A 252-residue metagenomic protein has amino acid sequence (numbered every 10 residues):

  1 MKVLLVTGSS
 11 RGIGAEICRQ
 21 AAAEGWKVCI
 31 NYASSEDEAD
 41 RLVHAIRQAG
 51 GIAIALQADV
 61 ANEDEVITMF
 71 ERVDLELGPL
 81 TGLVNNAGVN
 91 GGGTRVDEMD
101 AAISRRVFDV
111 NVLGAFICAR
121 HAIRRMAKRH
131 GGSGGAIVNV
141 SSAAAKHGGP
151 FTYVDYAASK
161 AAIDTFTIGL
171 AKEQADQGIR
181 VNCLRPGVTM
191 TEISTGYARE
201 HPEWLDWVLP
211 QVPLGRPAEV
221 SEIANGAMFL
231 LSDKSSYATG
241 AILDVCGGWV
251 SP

Functional and structural regions predicted by a protein language model:
S10-R11: Conserved glycine-rich cofactor-binding loop
G93, M228, T239-P252: Short C-terminal tail/terminal secondary-structure segment of NAD(P)H-dependent dehydrogenase/reductase domains
T94-V96, D100-F108, V208: Substrate-binding pocket helix/loop in short-chain dehydrogenase/reductase
A119-R120, I168: A short, exposed helix-loop element centered on a Lys and neighboring polar residues
R124, K172-D176, S236: Alpha-helical segment proximal to the catalytic Tyr-Lys
G132, V138-A162, T167-D176, V188: Catalytic loop of short-chain dehydrogenase/reductase
F151-V154, D176, C183, V188-V212 (+1 more regions): A glycine/serine/threonine-rich, flexible loop-to-helix segment that serves as the NAD(P) cofactor-binding "lid"
